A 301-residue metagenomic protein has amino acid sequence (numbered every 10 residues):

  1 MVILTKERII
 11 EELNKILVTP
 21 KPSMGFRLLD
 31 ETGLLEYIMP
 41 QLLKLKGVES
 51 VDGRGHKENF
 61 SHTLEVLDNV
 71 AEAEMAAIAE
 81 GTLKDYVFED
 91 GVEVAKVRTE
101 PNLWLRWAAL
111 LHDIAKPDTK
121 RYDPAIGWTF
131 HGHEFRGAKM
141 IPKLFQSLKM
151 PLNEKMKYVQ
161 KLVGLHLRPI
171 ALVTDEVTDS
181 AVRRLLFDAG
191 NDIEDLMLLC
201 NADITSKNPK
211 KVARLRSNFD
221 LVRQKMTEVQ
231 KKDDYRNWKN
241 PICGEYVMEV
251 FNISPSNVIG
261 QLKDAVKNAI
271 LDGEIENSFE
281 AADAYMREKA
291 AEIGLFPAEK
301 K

Functional and structural regions predicted by a protein language model:
M1-R106, K116-G132, R136-E154, C243 (+8 more regions): Glycine- and charge-enriched loop/helix tracts that form the active or gating conduit in phosphate/cation-handling
L28-L29, V66, V163, D203 (+2 more regions): A residue-level signal for conserved active-site and pocket-lining positions in enzyme catalytic cores
T32-M39, M197-K210, D283-K289: Short secondary-structure transition/capping segments
G33-Y37, A109, I114, H166-R168 (+3 more regions): Core structural elements
V48-K57, A79-E100, M150-V212: Histidine/acidic-rich helix-loop-helix segments that form or flank divalent-metal centers in metalloenzyme catalytic
A108-H112, K116, F135-K139, K143 (+9 more regions): Feature representing long, continuous alpha-helical segments
P169-D179, N208-K301: Terminal helices and disordered tails flanking the catalytic cores of nucleotide-processing hydrolases
